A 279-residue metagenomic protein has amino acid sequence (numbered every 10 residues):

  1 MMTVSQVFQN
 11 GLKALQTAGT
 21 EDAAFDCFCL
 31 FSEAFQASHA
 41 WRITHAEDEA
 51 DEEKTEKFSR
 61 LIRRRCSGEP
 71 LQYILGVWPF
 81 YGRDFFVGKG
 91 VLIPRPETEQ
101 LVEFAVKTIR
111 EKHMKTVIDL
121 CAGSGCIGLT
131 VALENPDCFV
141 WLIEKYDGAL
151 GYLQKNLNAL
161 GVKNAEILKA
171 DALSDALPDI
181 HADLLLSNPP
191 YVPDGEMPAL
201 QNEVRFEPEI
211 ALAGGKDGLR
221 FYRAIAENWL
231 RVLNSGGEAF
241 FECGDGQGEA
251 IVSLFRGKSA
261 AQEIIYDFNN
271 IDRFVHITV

Functional and structural regions predicted by a protein language model:
M1-I43, E47-A50: Non-catalytic accessory regions of SAM-dependent methyltransferases
F8, C27-F28, F58, L71 (+8 more regions): A general structural signal for well-ordered alpha-helical segments in protein cores
L15, I109, L157, W229 (+1 more regions): Conserved hydrophobic residues forming the short capping helix/wall of the S-adenosyl-L-methionine
G19-T20, N135-D137, N158-K163, V232 (+1 more regions): Short helix-capping segments at alpha-helix termini
S32-K107: Conserved AdoMet
E97-P198, E203, A224: Conserved SAM/SAH cofactor-binding pocket of Class I
K145-A149, N202-L233, E238, G244-G246 (+1 more regions): Glycine-rich S-adenosyl-L-methionine
E238-V279: C-terminal catalytic and target-recognition region of SAM-dependent MTase-like enzymes, primarily methyltransferases
